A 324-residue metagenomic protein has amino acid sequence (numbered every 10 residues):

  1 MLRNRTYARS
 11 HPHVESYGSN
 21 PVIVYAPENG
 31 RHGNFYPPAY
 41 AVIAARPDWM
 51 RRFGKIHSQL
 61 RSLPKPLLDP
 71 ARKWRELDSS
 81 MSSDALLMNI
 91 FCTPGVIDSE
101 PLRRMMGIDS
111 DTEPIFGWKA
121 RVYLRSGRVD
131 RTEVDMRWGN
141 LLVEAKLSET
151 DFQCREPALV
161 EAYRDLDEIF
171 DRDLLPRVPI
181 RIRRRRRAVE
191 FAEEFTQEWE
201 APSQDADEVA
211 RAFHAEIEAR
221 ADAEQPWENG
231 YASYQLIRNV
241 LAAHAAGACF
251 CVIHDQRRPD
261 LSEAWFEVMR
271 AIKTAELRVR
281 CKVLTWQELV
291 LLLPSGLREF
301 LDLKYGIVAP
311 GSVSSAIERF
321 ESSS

Functional and structural regions predicted by a protein language model:
M1-S126, R131, I317-S324: Nuclease-adjacent, charged terminal/linker segments that flank catalytic cores
M81, A85, N89, R128-R131 (+3 more regions): Short, well-structured alpha-helical interface segments that form or flank functional binding sites
C92-P94, V122, W138-N140, K146-E149 (+1 more regions): Short, flexible loop/turn elements at secondary-structure junctions
D111-G139, E149, E190, E194 (+2 more regions): Active-site metal-binding core of divalent-cation-utilizing nuclease and nuclease-like domains
M136-E149, F213-E218, N239: Conserved catalytic cores of phosphodiester-cleaving nucleases, focusing on short active-site segments
T150-C154, P259-S262: Short catalytic/ligand-binding loop motif for oxyanion handling, primarily in non-cytosolic enzymes, centered on
E156-F250: Acidic, metal/cofactor-coordinating or nucleic-acid-engaging core segments within structured domains
D207-E216, Q225-S324: Non-catalytic C-terminal interaction segments of nucleic acid-processing enzymes
